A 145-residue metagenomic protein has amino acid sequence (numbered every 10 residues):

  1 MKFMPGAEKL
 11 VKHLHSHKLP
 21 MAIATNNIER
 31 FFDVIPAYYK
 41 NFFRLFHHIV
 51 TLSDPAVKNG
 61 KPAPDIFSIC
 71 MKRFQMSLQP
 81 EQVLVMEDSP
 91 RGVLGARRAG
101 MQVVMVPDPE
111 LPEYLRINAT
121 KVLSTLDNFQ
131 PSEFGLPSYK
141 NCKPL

Functional and structural regions predicted by a protein language model:
M1-I23, E29-D33, Q82: Short, acidic loop-to-helix structural element flanking the phosphoryl-transfer center in phosphate-processing enzymes
I28-R30, V34-L145: Asp-based, Mg2+/Mn2+-dependent phosphohydrolase catalytic module
